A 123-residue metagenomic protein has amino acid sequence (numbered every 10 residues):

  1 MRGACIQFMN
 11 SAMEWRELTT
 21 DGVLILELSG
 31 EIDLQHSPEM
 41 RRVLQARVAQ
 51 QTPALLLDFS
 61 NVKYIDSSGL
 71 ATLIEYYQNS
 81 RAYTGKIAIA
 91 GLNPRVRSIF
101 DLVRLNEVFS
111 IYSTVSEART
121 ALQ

Functional and structural regions predicted by a protein language model:
I6, A12-Q45, F59-N61: STAS-typified acidic loop motif
L34-F109: Amphipathic alpha-helical interaction surfaces in cytosolic regulatory modules
S110-T114: Short acidic-hydrophobic, aromatic-tinged amphipathic segments that line or gate anion-handling sites
